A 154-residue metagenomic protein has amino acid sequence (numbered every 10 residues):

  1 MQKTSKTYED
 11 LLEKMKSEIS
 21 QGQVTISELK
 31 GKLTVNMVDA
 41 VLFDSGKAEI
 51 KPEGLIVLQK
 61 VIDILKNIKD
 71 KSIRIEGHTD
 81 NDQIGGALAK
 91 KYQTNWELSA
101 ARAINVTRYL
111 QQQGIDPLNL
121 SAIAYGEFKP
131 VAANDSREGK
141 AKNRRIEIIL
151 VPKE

Functional and structural regions predicted by a protein language model:
M1-L29: Extracellular/lumenal/periplasmic "stalk" regions immediately C-terminal to a signal peptide or transmembrane helix
T4-T7, T25, T34, T79 (+2 more regions): Residue-identity detector for threonine
S17, D63, R108: Surface-exposed charge patches
I19, E28-K30, N36, K91 (+1 more regions): Short, solvent-exposed coil/turn segments
I19, S27, T34, V57-Q59 (+1 more regions): Generic preference for well-ordered secondary structure
S20-T25, L58-D70: Short amphipathic alpha-helices and their capping/turn segments at secondary-structure boundaries
T25-L42, S72-I73, T79-Q83: Short, charged, surface-exposed interaction patches
L42-L55, K60, I68, H78-E154: Periplasmic OmpA-like peptidoglycan-binding domain that tethers envelope proteins to the cell wall
